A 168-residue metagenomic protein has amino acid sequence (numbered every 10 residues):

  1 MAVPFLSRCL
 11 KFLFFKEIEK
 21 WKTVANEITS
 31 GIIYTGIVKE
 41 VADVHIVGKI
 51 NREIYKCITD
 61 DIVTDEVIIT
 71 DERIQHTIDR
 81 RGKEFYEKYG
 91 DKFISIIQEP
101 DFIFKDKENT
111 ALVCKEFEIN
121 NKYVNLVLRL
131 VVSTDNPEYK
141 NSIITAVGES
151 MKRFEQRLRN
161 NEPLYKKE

Functional and structural regions predicted by a protein language model:
A2-E168: Ribonuclease/tRNase effector modules and their secretory precursors
